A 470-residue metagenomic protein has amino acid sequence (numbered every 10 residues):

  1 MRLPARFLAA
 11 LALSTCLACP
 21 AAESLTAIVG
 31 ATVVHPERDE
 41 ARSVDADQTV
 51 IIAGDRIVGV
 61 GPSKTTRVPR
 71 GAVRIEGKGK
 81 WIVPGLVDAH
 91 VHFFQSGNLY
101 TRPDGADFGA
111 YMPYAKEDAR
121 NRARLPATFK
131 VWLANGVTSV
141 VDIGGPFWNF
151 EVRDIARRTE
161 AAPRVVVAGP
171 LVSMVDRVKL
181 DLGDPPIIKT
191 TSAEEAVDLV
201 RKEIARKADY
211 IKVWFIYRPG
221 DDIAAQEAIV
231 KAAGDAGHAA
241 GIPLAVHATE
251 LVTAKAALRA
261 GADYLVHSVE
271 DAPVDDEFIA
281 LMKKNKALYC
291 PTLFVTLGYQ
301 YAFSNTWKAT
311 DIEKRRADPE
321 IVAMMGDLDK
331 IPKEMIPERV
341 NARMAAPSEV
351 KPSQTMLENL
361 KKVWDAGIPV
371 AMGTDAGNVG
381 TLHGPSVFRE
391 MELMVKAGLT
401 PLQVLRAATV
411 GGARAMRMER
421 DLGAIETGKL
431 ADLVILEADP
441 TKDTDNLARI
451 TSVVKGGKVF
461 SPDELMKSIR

Functional and structural regions predicted by a protein language model:
R6-A18: Bacterial N-terminal signal peptides
E23-P62, G77-P84: Mature N-terminal segment immediately following signal peptide/propeptide cleavage in secreted/periplasmic
G30, K80, H90-S96, H238 (+3 more regions): Histidine-centered divalent metal-coordination motifs
V33-T49, G61-T65, Q354, L382 (+2 more regions): Acidic, glycine-enriched loop/beta-strand segments at the rims of small-molecule binding/catalytic pockets
W81-A156, A257-A260: Metal-associated gating/positioning segment near the N- to mid-region
N121-V131, K189-E203, A248-K255: Short, acidic/polar
V137-E194, V213-K284: Active-site loop-helix segments enriched in His/Asp/Glu that coordinate and activate a nucleophilic water at divalent
D198-D221, V269-A397, R470: Active-site neighborhoods of metal-dependent hydrolases
